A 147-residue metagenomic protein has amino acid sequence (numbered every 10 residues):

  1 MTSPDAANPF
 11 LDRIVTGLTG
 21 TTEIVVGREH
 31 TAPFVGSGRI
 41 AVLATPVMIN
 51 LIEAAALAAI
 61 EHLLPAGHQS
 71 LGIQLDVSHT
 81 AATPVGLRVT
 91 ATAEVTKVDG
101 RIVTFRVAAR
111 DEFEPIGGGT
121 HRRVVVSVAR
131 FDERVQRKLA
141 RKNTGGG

Functional and structural regions predicted by a protein language model:
P9-L43: Catalytic strand-loop segment that frames the active site of acyl-thioester-processing enzymes
V15-T21, Q74, R88-T90, I102-T104 (+1 more regions): Intrinsic-disorder/low-complexity, polar/charged segments enriched in Ser/Thr/Lys/Arg/Asp/Glu/Gln
V42-N50: Short, conserved micro-motifs enriched in small and acidic residues
N50-A54, A58: Short, residue-level hotspots on alpha-helical faces of the histone-fold and other alpha-helical interaction modules
L57-T90: Hydrophobic beta-strand-centered segment that forms part of the acyl-chain substrate-binding groove
V77-E112: Hydrophobic beta-sheet segments that form the core/acyl-binding groove of ACP/CoA-dependent acyl-chain-processing
G117, R122-G147: C-terminal output/interaction extensions
